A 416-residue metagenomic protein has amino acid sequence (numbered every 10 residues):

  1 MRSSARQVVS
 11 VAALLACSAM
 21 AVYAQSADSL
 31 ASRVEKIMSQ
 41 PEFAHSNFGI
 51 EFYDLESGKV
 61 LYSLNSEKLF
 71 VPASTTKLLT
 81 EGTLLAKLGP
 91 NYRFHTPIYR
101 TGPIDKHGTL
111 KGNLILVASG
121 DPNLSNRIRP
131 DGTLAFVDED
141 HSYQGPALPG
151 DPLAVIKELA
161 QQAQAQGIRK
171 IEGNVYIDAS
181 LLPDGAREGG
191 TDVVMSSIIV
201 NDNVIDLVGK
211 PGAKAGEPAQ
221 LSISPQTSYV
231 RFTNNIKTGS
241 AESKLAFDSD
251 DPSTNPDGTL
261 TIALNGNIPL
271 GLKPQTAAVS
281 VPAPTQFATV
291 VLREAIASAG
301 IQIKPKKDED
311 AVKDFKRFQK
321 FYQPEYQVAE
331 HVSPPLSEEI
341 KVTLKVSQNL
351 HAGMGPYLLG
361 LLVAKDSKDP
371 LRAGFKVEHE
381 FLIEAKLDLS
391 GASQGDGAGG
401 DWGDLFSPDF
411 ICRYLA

Functional and structural regions predicted by a protein language model:
M1-S10: Bacterial N-terminal signal peptides that target proteins for export
V9-A19: Bacterial N-terminal signal peptides
Y23-E56, Y62-K68, Q162: Beta-lactamase-like hydrolase cores
Q25-S39, A86-A392: Conserved serine DD-peptidase/penicillin-binding transpeptidase domain and beta-lactam-recognizing active-site
S63-T83: Short active-site loop at a secondary-structure junction that contains or immediately precedes the catalytic residue(s)
N65-F70, A278-V279, A398-D401: A short glycine/serine-rich beta->alpha loop
T80-L85, G355, I411-L415: Buried hydrophobic packing segments
V377, D388-A416: C-terminal soluble interaction/assembly domains
